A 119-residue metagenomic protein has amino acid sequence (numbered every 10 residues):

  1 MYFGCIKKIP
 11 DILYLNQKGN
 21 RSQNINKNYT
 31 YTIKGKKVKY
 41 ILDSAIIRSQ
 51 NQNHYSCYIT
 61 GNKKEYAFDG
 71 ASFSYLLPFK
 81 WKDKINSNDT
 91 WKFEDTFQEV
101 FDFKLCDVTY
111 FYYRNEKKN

Functional and structural regions predicted by a protein language model:
M1-K37: Core regions of eukaryotic protease modules
I41-N119: Conserved catalytic-core surface of thiol
